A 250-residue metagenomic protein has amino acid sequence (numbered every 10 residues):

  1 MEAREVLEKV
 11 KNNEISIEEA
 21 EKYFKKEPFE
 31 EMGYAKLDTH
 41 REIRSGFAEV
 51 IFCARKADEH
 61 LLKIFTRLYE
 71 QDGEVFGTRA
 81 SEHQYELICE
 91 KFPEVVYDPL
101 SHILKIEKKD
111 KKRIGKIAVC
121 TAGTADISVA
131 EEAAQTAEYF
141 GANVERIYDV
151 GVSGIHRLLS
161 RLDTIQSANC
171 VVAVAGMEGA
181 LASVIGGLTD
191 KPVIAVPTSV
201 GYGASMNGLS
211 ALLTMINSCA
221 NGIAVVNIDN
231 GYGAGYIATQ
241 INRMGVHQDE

Functional and structural regions predicted by a protein language model:
M1-S81, Y85-E86, E90-K91, V95: Long amphipathic alpha-helical segments
L61, D126-E131, I155-H156, A175-V184 (+2 more regions): Short glycine/serine/threonine-rich phosphate/pyrophosphate-binding segments that cradle anionic phosphate groups
K91-F92, L188-T189, C219-N221: Short, structured coil segments at secondary-structure junctions
I103-K105, N143-T164, L209-S210, V226: Glycine-rich oxoanion-binding loops at beta->alpha junctions
I114-H156: Glycine-rich phosphate/diphosphate-binding loop of Rossmann-like nucleotide-binding domains
T121, A125, D163-Q166, C170 (+2 more regions): C-terminal binding/interaction regions
S160-T198: Glycine-rich phosphate-binding loop
